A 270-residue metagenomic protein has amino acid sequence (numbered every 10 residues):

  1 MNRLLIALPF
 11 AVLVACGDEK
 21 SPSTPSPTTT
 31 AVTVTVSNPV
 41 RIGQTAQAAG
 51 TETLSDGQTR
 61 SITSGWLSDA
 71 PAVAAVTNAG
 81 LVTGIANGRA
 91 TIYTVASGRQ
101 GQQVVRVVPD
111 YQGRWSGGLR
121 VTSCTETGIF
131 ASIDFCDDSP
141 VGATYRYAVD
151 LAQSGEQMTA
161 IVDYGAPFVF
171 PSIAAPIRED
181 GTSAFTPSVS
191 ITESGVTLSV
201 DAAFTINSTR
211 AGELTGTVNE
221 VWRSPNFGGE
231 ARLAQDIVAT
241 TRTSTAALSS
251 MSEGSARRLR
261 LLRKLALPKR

Functional and structural regions predicted by a protein language model:
M1-P9: Sec-dependent signal peptide recognition, specifically the positively charged N-region followed immediately by
V12-A15: C-terminal motif of bacterial Sec signal peptides marking the signal peptidase cleavage site
G17-G113: Extracytoplasmic soluble-region selector
P109-R114, L151-A152, K264, K269: Extracellular/lumenal mature domains of secreted and surface-exposed proteins
R120-L214, V218-N226: Predominantly extracellular/secreted and cell-surface proteins with exposed, flexible low-complexity segments
A174-I177, T215-R270: Edge beta-strand at a domain terminus
